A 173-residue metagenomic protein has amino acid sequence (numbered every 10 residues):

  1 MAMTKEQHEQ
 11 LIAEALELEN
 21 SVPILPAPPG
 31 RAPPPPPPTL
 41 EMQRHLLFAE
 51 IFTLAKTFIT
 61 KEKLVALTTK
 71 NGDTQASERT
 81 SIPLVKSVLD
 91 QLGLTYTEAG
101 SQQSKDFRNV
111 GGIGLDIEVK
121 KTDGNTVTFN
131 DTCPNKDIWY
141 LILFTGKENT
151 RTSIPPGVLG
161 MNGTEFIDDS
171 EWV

Functional and structural regions predicted by a protein language model:
A2-G111, K121-V173: Nucleic-acid endonuclease domains
